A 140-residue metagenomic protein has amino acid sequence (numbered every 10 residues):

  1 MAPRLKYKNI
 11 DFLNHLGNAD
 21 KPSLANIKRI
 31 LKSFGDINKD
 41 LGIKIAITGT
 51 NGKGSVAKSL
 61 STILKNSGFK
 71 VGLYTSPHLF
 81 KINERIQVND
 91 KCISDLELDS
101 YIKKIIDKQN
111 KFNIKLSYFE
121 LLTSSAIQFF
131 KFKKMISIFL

Functional and structural regions predicted by a protein language model:
M1-G49, V56-K58, T62-S67, Y74 (+1 more regions): Short functional linear segments
L24, L31-K32, I37-D40, N66-L140: ATP-dependent carboxylate-amine ligase catalytic core
G49-T50, L116: A generic secondary-structure micro-motif detector that highlights 1-2 residue hydrophobic/ambivalent hotspots embedded
K53-A57, F80-N83: Short active-site-adjacent helix-start/loop capping segments
